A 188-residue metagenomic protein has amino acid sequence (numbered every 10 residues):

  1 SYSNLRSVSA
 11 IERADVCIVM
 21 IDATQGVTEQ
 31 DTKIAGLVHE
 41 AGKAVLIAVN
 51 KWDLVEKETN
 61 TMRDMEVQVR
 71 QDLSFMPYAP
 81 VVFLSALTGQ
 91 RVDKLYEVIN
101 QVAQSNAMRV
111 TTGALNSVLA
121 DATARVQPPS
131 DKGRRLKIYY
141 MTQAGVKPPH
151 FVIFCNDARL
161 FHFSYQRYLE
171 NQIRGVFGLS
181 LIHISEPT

Functional and structural regions predicted by a protein language model:
S1-L5, S9, R13-V19, T24-S185: C-terminal-of-GTPase-core extension/linker across diverse P-loop GTPases
